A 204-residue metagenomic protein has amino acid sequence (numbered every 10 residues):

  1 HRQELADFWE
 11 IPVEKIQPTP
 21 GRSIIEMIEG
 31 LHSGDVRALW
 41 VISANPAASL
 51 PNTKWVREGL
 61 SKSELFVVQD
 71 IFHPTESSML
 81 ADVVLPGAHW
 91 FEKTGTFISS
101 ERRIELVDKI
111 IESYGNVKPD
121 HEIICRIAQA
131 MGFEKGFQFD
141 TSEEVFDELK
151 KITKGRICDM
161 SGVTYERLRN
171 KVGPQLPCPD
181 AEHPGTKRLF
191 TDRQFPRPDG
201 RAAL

Functional and structural regions predicted by a protein language model:
H1-D159: Non-catalytic alpha/beta scaffold blocks inside enzyme catalytic domains
E144-L204: Long, low-complexity segments enriched in small/aliphatic residues
